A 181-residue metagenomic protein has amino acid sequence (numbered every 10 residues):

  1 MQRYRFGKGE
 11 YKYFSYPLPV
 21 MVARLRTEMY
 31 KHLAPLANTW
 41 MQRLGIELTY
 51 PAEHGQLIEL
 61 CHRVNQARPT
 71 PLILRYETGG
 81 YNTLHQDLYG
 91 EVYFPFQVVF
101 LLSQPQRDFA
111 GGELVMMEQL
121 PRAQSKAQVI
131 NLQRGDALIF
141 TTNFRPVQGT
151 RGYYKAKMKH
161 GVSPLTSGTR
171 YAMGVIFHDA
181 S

Functional and structural regions predicted by a protein language model:
M1-I139, N143-S181: Fe(II)/2-oxoglutarate oxygenase catalytic core
